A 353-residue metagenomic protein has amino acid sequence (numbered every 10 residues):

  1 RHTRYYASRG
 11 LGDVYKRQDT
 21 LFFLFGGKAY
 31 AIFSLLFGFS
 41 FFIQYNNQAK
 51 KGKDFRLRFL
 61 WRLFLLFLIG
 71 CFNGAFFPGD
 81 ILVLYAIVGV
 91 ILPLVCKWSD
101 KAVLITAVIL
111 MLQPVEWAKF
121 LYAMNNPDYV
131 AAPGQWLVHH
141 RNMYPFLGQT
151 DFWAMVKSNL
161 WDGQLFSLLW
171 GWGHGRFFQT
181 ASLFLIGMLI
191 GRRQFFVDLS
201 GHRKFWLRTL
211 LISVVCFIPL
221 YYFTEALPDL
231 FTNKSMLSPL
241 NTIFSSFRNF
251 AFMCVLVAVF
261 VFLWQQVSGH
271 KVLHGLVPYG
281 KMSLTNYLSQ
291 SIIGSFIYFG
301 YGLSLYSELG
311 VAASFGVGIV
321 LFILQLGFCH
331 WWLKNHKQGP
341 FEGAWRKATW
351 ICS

Functional and structural regions predicted by a protein language model:
R1-Y15: Single conserved hydrophobic/aromatic residue that forms the stacking wall/gate of nucleotide- or nucleobase-binding
D13-P78, L82: Membrane helical hairpin/interfacial module
A31-N46, V83-L94, G175-D198, R248-V267: Specific transmembrane alpha-helix
D54, I91-T106, L189-L211: Solvent-exposed interhelical
I109-I186: Long hydrophobic alpha-helical segments that form multi-pass transmembrane helix bundles in integral membrane proteins
R208-W264: Alpha-helical transmembrane segments and terminal signal-anchor/GPI-anchor hydrophobic tails, characterized by long
T209-L210, W264-I293, V311-A312, K337-T349: Functional transmembrane helices that form membrane-embedded active or gating regions
L240-R248, S283, Y306-L326, H330: Membrane-interface transmembrane-helix boundary segments in multi-pass integral membrane proteins
